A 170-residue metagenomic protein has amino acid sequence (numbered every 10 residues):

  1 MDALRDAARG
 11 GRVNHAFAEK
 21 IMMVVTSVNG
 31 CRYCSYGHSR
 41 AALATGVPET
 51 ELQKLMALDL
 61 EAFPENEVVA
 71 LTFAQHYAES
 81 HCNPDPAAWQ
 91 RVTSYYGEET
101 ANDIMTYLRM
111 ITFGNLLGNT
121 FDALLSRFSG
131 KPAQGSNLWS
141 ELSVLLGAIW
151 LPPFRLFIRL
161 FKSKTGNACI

Functional and structural regions predicted by a protein language model:
M1-I170: Hydrophobic alpha-helical segments
